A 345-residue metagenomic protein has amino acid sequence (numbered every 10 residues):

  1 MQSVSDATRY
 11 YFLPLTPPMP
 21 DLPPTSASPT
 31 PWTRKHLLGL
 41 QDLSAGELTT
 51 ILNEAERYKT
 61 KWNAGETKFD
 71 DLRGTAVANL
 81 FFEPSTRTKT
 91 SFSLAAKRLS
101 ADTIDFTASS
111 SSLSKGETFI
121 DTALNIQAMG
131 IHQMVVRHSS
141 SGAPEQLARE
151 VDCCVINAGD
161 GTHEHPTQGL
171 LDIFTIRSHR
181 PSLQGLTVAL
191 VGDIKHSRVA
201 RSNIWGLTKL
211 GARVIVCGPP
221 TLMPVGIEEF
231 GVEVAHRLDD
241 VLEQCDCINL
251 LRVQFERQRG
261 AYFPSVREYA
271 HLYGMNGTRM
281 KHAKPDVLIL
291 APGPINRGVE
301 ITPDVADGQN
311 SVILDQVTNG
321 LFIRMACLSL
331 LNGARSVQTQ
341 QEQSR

Functional and structural regions predicted by a protein language model:
P20-T90, L94: Positively charged, low-complexity intrinsically disordered leader regions
E66-R177, R297: Phosphate/diphosphate ligand-binding glycine-rich loop within oxidoreductases
L72-V77, Q184-L186, D286: Phosphate-coordination loops involved in phosphoryl transfer and adenosine-cofactor binding
F82-L94, S178-L251: Glycine-rich phosphate/diphosphate-binding loop of Rossmann-like nucleotide-binding domains
L99, G130, E150-D152, L210 (+3 more regions): Short, structured coil segments at secondary-structure junctions
I227-D304: Rossmann-like adenosine-cofactor binding region
D286-R345: Adenosine-phosphate binding glycine-rich loop
